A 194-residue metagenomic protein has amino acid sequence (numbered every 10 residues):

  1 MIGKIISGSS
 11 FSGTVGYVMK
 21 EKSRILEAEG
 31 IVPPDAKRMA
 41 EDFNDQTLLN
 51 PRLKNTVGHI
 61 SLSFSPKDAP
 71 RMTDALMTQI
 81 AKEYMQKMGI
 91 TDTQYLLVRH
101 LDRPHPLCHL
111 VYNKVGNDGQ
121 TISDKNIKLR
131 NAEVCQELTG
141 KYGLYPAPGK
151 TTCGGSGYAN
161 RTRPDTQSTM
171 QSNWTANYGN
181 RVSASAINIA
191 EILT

Functional and structural regions predicted by a protein language model:
M1-T194: N-terminal nicking endonuclease/strand-transfer module with a His-rich metal-binding environment and a catalytic Tyr
